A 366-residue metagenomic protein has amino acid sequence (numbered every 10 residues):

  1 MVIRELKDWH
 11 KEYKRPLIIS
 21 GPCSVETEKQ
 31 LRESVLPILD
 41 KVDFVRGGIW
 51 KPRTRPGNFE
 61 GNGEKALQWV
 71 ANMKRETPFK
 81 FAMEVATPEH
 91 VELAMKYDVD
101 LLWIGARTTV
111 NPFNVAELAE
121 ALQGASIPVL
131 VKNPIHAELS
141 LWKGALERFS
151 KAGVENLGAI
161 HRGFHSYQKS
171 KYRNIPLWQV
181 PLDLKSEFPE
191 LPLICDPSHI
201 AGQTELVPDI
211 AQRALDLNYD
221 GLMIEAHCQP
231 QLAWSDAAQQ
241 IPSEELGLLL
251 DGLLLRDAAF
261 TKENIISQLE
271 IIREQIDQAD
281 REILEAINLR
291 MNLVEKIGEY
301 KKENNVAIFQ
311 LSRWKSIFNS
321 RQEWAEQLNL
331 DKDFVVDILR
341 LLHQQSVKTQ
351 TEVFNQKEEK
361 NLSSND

Functional and structural regions predicted by a protein language model:
M1-S20, D251, T261: N-terminal amphipathic alpha-helix/helix-capping segment at the start of soluble metabolic enzymes
P16-E33, P56-F59, K80-V85, G105-A106 (+4 more regions): Active-site mouth loops of central-metabolism enzymes
P16-P22, D43-G47, F81-M83, L102-I104 (+4 more regions): Hydrophobic faces of well-ordered beta-strands that scaffold small-molecule active sites in alpha/beta enzyme cores
E33-I49, Y97: Catalytic domains of carbohydrate-active enzymes, especially glycoside hydrolases
R46-K65, C228-A237, I297-I308: Glycine-rich, proline-tolerant flexible connector loops at the mouths of alpha/beta enzymes
E60, F79-T87, V91, D100-V115 (+2 more regions): Catalytic beta/alpha-barrel core
N114-E245, G252, D257-N264: Catalytic alpha/beta core domains of metabolic enzymes, predominantly
A258-D366: Domain-level signature for soluble enzymes in the chorismate/prephenate branch of the shikimate pathway
